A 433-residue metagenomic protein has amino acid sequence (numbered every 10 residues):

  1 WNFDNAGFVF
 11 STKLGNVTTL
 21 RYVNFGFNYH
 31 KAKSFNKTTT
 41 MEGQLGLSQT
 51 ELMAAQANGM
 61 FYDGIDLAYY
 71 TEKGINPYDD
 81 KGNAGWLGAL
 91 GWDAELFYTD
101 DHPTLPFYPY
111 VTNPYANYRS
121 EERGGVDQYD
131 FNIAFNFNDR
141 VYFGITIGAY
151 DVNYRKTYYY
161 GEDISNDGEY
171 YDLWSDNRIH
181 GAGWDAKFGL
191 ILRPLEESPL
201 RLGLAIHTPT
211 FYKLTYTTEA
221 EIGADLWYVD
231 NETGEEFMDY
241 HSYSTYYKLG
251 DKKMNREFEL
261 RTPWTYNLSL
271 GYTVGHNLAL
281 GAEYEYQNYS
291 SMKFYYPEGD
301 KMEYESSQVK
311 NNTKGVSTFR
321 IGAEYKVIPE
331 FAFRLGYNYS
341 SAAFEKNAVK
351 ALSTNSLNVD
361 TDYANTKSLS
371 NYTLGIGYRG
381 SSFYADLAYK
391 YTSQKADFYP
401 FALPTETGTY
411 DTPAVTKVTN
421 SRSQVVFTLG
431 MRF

Functional and structural regions predicted by a protein language model:
D4, V9-F433: Outer-membrane beta-barrel porins/channels
